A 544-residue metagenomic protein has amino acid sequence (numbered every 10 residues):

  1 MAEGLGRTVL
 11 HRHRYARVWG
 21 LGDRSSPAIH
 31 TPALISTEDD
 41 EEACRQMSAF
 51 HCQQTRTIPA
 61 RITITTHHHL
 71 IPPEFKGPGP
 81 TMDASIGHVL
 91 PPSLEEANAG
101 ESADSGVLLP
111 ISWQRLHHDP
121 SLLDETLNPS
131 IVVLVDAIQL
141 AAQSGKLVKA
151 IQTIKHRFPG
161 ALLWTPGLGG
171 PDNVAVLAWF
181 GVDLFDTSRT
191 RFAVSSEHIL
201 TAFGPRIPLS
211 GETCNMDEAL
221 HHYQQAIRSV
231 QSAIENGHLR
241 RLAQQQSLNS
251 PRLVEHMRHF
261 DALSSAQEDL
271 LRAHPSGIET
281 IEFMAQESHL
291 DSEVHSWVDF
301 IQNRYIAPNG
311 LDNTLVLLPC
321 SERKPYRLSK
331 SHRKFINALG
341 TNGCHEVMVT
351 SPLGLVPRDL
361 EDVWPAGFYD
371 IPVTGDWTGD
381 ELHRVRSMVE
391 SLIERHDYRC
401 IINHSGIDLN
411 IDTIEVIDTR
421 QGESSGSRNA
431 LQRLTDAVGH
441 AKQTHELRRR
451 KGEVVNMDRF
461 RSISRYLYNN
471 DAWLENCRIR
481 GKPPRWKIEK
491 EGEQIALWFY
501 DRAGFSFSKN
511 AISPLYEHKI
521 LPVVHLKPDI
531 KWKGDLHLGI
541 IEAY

Functional and structural regions predicted by a protein language model:
M1-S105, T280-N309, S321-E322, Y326-G340 (+1 more regions): Non-catalytic, usually N-terminal nucleic-acid engagement modules in DNA/RNA processing proteins
P27, L177, G237: Conserved, mostly hydrophobic/aromatic
Q54, E74-P78, P91-E101, L116-T126 (+6 more regions): Well-ordered, non-membrane alpha-helical segments in soluble/globular domains
H88-C214: Glycine-rich phosphate/ribose-binding loops and adjacent secondary-structure elements that form binding surfaces
L200-P251: Active-site or pore-adjacent capping/gating segments
L242-D269: Terminal amphipathic helices with adjacent charged low-complexity linkers/tails
A262-H396, S405-G406, Q421-G452: Positively charged, amphipathic N-terminal segments that serve as targeting/anchoring signals
T314-L315, R323-P325, R333, H445-Y544: Polybasic, low-complexity RNA-engagement segments
